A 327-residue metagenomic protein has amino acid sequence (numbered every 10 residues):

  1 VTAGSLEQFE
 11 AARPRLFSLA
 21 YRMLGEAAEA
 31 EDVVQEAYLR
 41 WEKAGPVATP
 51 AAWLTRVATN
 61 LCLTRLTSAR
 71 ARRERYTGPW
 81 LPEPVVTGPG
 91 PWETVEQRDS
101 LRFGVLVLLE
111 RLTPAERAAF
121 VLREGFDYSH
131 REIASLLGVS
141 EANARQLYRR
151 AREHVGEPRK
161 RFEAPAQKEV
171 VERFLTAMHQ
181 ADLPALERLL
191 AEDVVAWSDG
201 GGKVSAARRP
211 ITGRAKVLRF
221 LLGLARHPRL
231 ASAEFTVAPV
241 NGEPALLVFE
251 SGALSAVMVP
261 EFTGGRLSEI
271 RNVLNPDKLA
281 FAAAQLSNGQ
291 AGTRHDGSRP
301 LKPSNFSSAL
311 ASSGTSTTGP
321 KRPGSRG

Functional and structural regions predicted by a protein language model:
V1-S18, A28-E31, A48: A short, charge-rich alpha-helical start-of-domain segment used by transcription regulators
A11, V86-R117, Q167-K168, T176 (+1 more regions): Amphipathic alpha-helical segment used for protein-protein interaction
L16, A30-W41, L54-V57, G104 (+2 more regions): Short, small-hydrophobic-rich alpha-helical interface motif
E26-A27, Q35-A51, S68-A71, E157-R159: Sigma70-family region 2
T55, T59-T77: Arg/Lys-rich amphipathic alpha helix in sigma70-family domain 2
R72-T94: Internal acidic/polar
L112-Y128: Short amphipathic alpha helix immediately N-terminal
E132-S135, E141-G223: Solvent-exposed, charged amphipathic helical/linker segments at domain boundaries
